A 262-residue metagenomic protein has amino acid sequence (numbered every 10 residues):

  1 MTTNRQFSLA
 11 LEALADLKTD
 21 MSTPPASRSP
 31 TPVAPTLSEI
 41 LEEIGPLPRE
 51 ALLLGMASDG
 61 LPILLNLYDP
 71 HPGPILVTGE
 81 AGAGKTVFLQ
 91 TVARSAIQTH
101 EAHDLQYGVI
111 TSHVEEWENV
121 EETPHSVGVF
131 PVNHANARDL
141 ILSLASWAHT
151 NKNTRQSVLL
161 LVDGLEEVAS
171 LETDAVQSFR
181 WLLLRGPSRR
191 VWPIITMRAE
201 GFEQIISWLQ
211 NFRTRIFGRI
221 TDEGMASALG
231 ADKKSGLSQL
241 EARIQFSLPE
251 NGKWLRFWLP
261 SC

Functional and structural regions predicted by a protein language model:
T2-D20, T31-I220, S247, W258-P260: P-loop NTPase catalytic phosphate-binding loop
P25: Cationic, histidine-enriched alpha-helical/coil surfaces that engage anionic ligands
D222-C262: Conserved P-loop NTPase
